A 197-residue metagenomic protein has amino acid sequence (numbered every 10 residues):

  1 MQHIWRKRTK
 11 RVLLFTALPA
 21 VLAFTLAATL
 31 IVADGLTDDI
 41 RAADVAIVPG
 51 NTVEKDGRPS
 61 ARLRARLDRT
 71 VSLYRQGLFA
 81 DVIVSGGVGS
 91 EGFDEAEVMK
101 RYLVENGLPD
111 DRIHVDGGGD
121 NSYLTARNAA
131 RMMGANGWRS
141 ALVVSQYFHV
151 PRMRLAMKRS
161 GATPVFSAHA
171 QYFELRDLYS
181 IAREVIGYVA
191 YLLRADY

Functional and structural regions predicted by a protein language model:
M1-D44: N-terminal membrane-anchoring alpha-helices
A17-L18, L73, A190: Enrichment for repetitive, rod-forming helical segments
T25, D177-Y197: A transmembrane-helix-recognition feature enriched in membrane-embedded lipid enzymes and envelope glyco-/phospholipid
A28-A182: A structural signal for short, hydrophobic/glycine-enriched beta-strand patches
